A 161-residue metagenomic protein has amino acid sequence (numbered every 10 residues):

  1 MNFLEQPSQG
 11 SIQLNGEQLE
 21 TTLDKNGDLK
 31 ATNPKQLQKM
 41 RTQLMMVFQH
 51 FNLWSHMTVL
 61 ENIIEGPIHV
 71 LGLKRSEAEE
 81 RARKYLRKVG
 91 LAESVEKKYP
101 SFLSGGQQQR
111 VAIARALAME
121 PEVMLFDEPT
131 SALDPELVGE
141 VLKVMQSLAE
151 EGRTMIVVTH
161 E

Functional and structural regions predicted by a protein language model:
N2: Helix-to-loop junction immediately C-terminal to a conserved catalytic motif
E17-T21, D28, R75-S94: Conserved ABC ATPase "signature" region
Y99-L103, Q107: Conserved ABC ATPase signature
E120: Conserved catalytic motifs of ABC-family nucleotide-binding domains
M124-D127: Catalytic Walker B motif of ABC-type/P-loop ATPase nucleotide-binding domains
P135-L137: Helix N-cap at the start of a conserved alpha-helix in ABC-type nucleotide-binding domains
T159-H160: H-loop/switch region of ABC-family ATPase nucleotide-binding domains
